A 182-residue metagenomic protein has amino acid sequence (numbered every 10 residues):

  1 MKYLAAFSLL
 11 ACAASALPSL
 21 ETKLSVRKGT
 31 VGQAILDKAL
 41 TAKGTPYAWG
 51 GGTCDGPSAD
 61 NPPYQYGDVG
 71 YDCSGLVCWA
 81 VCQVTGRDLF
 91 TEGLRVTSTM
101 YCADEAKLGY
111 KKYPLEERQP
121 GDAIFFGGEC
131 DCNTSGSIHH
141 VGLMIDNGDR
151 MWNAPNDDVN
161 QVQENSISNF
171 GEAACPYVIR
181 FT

Functional and structural regions predicted by a protein language model:
M1-L20: Fungal secretory targeting signals
L17-R87, G136-S137: N-terminal capping segments
L24-Q33, G86-N165, T182: ...with weaker cross-activation on analogous glycine-rich loops/strands in unrelated enzymes
T53-D55, A103, D131-N133, A174-P176: Sequence contexts marking disulfide-bonded cysteines in secreted/extracellular proteins
S168: Catalytic cores and adjacent binding grooves of peptidoglycan-active enzymes
E172-T182: Low-complexity, Gly/Ser/Thr/Pro-rich intrinsically disordered linker/tail segments
